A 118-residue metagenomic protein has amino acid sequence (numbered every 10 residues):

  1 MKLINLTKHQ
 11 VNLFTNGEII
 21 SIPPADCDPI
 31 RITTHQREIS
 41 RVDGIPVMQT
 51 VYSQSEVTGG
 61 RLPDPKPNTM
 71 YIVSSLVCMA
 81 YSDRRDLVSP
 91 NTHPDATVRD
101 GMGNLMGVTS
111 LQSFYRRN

Functional and structural regions predicted by a protein language model:
K2, L6-N118: Intrinsically disordered, low-complexity segments enriched in small/polar residues
